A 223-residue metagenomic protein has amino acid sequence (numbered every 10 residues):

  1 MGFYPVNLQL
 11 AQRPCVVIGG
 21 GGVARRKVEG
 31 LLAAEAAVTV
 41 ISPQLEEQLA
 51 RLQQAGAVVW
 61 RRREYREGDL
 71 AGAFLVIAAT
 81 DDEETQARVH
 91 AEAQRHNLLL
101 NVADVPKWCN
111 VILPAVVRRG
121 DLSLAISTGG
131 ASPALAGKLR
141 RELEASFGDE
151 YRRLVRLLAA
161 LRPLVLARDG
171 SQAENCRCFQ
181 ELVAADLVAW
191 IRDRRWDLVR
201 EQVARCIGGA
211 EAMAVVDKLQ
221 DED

Functional and structural regions predicted by a protein language model:
M1-Q53: Hydrophobic, well-ordered beta-alpha structural blocks that scaffold small-molecule cofactor pockets
P14, F74-L75: Structural motif
G22-V23, E83-E84, G130: Residue-level detector of alpha-helix initiation sites
V38, W60, L99-L100: Hydrophobic beta-strand scaffold residues
S42, W60-E64, D104: Short loop/edge segments at beta-strand edges and connector loops that shape dinucleotide/nucleotide cofactor-binding
R51-A71: Glycine-rich, highly charged phosphate/nucleotide-binding loops
L75-D82, Q86-L113: ADP-ribose/adenylate-binding Rossmann-like module
G130-D223: An accessory alpha-helical subdomain
